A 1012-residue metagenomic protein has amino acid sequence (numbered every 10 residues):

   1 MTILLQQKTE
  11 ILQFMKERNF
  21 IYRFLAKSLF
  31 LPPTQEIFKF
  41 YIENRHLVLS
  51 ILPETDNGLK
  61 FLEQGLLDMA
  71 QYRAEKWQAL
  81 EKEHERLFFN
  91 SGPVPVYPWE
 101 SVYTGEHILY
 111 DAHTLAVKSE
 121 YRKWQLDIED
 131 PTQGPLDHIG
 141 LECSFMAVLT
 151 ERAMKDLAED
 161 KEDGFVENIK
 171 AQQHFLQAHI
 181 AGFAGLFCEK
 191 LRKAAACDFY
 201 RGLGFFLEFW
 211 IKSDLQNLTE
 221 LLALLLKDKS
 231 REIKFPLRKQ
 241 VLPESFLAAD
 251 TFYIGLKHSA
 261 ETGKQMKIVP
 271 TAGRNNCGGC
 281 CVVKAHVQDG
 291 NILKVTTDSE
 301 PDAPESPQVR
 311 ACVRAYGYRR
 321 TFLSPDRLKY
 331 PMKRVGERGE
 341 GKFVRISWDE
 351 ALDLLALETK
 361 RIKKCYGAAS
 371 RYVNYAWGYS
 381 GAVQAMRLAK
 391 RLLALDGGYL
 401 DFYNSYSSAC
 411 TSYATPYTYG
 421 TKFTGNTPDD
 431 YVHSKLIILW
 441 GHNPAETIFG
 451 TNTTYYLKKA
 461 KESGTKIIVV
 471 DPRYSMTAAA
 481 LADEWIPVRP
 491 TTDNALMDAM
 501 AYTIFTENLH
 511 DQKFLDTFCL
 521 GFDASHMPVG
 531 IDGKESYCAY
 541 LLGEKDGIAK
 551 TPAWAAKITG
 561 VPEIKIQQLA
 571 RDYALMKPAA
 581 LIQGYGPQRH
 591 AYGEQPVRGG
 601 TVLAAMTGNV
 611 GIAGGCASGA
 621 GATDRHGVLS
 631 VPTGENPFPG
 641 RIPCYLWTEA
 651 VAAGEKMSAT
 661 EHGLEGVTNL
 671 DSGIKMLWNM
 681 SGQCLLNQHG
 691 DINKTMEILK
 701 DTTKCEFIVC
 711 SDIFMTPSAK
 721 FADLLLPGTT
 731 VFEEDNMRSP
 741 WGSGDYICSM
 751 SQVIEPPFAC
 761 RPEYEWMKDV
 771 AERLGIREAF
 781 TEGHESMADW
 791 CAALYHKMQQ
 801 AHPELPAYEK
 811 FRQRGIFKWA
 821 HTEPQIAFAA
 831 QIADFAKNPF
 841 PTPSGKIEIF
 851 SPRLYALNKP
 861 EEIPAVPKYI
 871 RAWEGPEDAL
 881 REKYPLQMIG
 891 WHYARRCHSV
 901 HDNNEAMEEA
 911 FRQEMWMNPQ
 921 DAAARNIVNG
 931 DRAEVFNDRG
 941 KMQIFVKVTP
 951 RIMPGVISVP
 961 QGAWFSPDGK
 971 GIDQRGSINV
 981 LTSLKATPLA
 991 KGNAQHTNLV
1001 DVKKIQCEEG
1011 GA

Functional and structural regions predicted by a protein language model:
M1-S245: Surface/interface-facing alpha-helical segments and adjacent flexible terminal/loop regions used for partner/assembly
V241-L509, M680, G969-A1012: N-terminal export/assembly segments and adjacent metallocofactor-ligating motifs of anaerobic energy-metabolism
A272, D471, E697, T703-F707 (+4 more regions): Phosphate/diphosphate-binding loops
A389-L457, S463-T465, V469-V470, A495 (+3 more regions): Extended redox/cofactor-interaction regions of prokaryotic respiratory oxidoreductases
P428, F732-P756, W766-M767, A771: Glycine/threonine-rich phosphate-binding loop and adjacent beta-strand/alpha-helix elements that clamp
G464, I468, R473-M576: Long, well-ordered, tryptophan-enriched scaffold segments
S525, V529-E655: Active-site phosphate/pyrophosphate-binding segments
E763-R814, S899-H901, E905-M915, Q920-A1012: Long, contiguous, secondary-structure-rich segments that constitute the structural scaffold of globular domains
